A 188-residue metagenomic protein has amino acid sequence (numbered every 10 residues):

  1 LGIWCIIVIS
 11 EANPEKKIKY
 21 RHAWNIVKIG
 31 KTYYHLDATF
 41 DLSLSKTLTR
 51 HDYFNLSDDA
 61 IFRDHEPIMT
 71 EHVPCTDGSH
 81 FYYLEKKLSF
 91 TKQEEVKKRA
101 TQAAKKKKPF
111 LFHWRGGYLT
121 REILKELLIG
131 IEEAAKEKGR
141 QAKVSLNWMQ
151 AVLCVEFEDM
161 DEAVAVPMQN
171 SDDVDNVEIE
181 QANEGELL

Functional and structural regions predicted by a protein language model:
L1-D59: Hydrophobic/aromatic-rich core segments of domains that either
N55-L188: N-terminal accessory/pre-domain segments preceding catalytic cores
